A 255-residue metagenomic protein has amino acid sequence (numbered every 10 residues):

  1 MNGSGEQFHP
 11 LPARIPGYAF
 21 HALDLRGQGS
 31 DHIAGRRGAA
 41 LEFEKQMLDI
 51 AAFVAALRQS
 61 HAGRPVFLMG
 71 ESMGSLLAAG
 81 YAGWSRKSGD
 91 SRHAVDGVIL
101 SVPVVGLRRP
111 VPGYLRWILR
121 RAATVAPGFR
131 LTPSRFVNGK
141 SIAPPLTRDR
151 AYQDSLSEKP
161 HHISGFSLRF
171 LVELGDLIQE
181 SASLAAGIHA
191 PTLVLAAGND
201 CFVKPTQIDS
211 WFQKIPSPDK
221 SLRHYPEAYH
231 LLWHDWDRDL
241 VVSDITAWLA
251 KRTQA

Functional and structural regions predicted by a protein language model:
M1-P12: The serine-hydrolase catalytic nucleophile loop
S4, S30-H61: Catalytic nucleophile-loop/oxyanion-hole region of alpha/beta-hydrolase and closely related hydrolase-like folds
P12-A34: Conserved alpha/beta-hydrolase
G70-G74, A78: Gly/Ala-rich beta-loop-alpha elbow adjacent to hydrolase catalytic centers
L77-S167: Alpha/beta-hydrolase-fold enzymes
I188, V194-A196, D200: Short beta-strand/loop motif that positions the catalytic acidic residue of the alpha/beta-hydrolase fold
A190, K204-Q213: Short alpha-helix in the alpha/beta-hydrolase fold that links the catalytic acid
S221-A255: Catalytic active-site module of serine/aspartate enzymes centered on a nucleophile-bearing elbow/loop
